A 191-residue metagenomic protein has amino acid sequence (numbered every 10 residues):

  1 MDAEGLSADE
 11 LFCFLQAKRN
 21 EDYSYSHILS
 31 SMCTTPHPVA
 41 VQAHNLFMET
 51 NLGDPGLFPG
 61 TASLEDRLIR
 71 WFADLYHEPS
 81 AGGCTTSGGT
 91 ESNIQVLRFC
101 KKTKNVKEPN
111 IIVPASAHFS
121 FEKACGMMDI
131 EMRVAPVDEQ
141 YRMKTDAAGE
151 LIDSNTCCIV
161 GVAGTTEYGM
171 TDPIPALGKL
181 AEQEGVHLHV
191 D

Functional and structural regions predicted by a protein language model:
M1-S80: N-terminal entrance/gating region of PLP-dependent enzymes' catalytic architecture
G5, C13-Q16, Y25, D138-Q140 (+3 more regions): Pyridoxal 5′-phosphate
D54-A62, T86, T90, V137 (+1 more regions): Short acidic-aromatic active-site loops that bind/stabilize oxyanions
A62-E65, I69-R70, A81-V106, S120-A124: Conserved beta-loop-alpha segment that forms the PLP phosphate-binding cup at the N-terminus of a helix
G83-T86, V113, G161, L188-V190: General beta-strand structural signal in soluble alpha/beta enzymes
N105-N155: PLP-dependent aminotransferase-like
M143-V190: Active-site phosphate-binding strand-loop segment of PLP-dependent enzymes
